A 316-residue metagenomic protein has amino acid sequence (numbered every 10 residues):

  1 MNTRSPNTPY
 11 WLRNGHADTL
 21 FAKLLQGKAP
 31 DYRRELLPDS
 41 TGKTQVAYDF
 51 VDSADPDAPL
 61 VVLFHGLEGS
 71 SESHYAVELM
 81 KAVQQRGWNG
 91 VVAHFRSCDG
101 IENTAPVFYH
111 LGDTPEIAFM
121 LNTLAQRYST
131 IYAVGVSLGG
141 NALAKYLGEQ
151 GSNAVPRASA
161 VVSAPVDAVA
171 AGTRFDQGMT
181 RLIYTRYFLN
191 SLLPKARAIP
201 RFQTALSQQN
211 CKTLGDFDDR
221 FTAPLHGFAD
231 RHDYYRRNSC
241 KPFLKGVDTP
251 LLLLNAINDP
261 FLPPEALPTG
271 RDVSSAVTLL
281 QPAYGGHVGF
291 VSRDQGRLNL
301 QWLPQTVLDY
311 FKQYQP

Functional and structural regions predicted by a protein language model:
L12-S53, D294-L298: N-terminal cap/lid segment of alpha/beta-hydrolase-fold proteins
A58-G66: Short beta-strand element of the alpha/beta-hydrolase
L67-H74, Q84, D99-E102: Short substrate-entry loop that stabilizes the transition state in hydrolases
Y75-V92: Short amphipathic alpha-helix adjacent to the substrate-entry channel of hydrolases
A82, R96-Y132: Catalytic nucleophile-loop/oxyanion-hole region of alpha/beta-hydrolase and closely related hydrolase-like folds
R127, Y132-L225: Alpha/beta-hydrolase-fold enzymes
V247, L253-N255, D259: Short beta-strand/loop motif that positions the catalytic acidic residue of the alpha/beta-hydrolase fold
A283-G289, R293-P316: Catalytic active-site module of serine/aspartate enzymes centered on a nucleophile-bearing elbow/loop
